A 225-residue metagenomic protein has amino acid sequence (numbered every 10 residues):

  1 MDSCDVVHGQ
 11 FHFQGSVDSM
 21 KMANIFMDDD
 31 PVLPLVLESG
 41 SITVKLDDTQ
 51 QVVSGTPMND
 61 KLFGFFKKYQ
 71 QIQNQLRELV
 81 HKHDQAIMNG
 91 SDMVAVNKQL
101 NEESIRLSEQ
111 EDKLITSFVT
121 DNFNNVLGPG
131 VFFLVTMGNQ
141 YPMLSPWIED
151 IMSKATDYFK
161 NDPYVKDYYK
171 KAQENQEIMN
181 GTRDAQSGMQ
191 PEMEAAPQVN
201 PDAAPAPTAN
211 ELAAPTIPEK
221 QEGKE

Functional and structural regions predicted by a protein language model:
M1-D112, T116: A non-transmembrane, solvent-exposed segment enriched in polar/low-complexity residues
L127-E225: Charged, long alpha-helical assembly modules
